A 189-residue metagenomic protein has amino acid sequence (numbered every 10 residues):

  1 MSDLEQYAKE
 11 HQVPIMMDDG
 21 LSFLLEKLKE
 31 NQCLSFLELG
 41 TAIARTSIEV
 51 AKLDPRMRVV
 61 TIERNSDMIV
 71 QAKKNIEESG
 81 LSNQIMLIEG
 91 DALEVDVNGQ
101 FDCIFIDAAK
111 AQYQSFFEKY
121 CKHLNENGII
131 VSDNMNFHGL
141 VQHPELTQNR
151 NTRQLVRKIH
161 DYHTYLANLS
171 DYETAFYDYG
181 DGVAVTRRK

Functional and structural regions predicted by a protein language model:
M1-C103, K110-V131, M135-K189: A short alpha-helical cap/connector motif
